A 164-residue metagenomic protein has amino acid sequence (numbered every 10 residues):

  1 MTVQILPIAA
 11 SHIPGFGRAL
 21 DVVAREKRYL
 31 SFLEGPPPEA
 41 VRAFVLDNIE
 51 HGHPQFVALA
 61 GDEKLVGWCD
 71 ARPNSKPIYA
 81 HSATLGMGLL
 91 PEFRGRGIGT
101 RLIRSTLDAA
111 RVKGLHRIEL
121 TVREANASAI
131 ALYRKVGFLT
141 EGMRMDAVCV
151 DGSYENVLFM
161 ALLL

Functional and structural regions predicted by a protein language model:
Q4-F16: A short beta-loop-alpha structural element at the N-terminal edge of CoA-dependent acyl/N-acetyltransferase catalytic
P7-A10, A24, R28-E92, I103-S105 (+2 more regions): Acetyl-CoA-dependent GNAT
E63-G67, S128, Y154: Glycine-rich acetyl-CoA-binding "A-motif" of GNAT/NAT acetyltransferases
G97: Conserved G/P- and acidic residue-centered "switch" motifs that form tight phosphate/ATP-binding loops in soluble
I103, A110-T121: Conserved GNAT acetyl-CoA-binding A-motif
R117-R123, R134, L139-E155: Conserved catalytic-core motifs of GNAT/GCN5-like acyltransferases
E155-L164: Terminal substrate-recognition subdomain of acyl/acetyltransferases
